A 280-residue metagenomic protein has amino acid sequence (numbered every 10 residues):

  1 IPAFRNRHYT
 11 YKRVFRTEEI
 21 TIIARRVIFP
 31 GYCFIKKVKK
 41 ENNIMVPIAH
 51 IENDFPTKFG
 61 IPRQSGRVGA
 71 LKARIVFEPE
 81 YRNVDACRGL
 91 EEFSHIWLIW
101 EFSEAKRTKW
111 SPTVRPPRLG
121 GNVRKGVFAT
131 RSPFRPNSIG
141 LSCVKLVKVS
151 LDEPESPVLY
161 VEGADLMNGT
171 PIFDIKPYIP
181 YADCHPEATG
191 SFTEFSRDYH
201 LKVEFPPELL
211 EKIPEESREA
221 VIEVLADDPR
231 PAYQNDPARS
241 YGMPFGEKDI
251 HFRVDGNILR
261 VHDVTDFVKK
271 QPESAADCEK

Functional and structural regions predicted by a protein language model:
A3, V14, E18-E19, A24-V27 (+1 more regions): Acidic, Ala/Val/Gly-enriched low-complexity intrinsically disordered segments
Y9-T10: Short hydrophobic alpha-helical segments enriched in small aliphatic residues
K36-C143, V147-K280: Glycine-rich, low-complexity intrinsically disordered segments
